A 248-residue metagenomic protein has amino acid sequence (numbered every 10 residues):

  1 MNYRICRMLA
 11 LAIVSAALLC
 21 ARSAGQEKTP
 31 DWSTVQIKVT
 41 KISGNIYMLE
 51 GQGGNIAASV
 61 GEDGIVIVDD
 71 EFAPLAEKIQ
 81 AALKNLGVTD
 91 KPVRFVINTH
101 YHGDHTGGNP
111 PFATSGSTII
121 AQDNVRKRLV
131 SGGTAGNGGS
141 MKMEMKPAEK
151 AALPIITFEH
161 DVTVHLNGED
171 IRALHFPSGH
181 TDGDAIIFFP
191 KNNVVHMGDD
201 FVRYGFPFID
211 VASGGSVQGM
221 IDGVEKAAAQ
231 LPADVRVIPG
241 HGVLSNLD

Functional and structural regions predicted by a protein language model:
M1-A10: Bacterial N-terminal signal peptides that target proteins for export
L9-C20: Bacterial N-terminal signal peptides
K38-N85, D90, A185-F189, N193-D199: Conserved beta-strand hairpin/beta-sheet module of binuclear metal-dependent hydrolase folds, prominently
N45, S59, D69, L83 (+9 more regions): Divalent metal-coordination and catalytic microenvironments
V68-D70, P92-H102, I120-D123, V195-G198 (+1 more regions): Active-site neighborhood of phospho(di)ester-bond hydrolases with catalytic His/Asp-centered motifs
K84-L166, D182: Active-site HxH/HxHxD metal-binding segment of metal-dependent hydrolases
D161-N192: Core dinuclear metal-dependent hydrolase active-site scaffold
F188, V194, Q218-D248: Divalent-metal (often Zn2+) His-rich catalytic cores of metallo-beta-lactamase-fold enzymes
